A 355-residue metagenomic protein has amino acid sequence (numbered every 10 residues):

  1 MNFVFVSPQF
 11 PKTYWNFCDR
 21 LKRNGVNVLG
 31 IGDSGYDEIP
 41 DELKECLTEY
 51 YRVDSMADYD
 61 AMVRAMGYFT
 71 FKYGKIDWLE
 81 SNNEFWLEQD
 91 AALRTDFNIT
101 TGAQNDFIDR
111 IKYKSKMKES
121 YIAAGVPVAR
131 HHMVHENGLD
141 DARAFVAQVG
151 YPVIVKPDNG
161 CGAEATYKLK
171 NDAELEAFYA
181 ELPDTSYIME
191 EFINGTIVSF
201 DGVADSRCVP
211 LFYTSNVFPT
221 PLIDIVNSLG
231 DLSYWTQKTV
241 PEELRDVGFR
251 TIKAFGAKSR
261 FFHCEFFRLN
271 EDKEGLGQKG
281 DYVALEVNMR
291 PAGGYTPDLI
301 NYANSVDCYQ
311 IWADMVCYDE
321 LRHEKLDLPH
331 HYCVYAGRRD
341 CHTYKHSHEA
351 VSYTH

Functional and structural regions predicted by a protein language model:
M1-D106, N137-D140: ATP-binding N-terminal substructure of ATP-dependent carboxylate-amine bond-forming enzymes
R110-N194, S206-R207, Y234-D246: Active-site nucleotide/adenylate-binding loops and adjacent lid/helix of ATP-dependent enzymes
E191-A257, F261, R268-D272, L276-K279 (+3 more regions): ATP-dependent carboxylate/phosphate-activation module, predominantly the ATP-grasp catalytic core and closely related
S259-C264, R322-P329: Flexible, glycine/charged-enriched surface loops at secondary-structure junctions
L328-R339: Short glycine-/aliphatic-rich beta-strand segments at the starts of folded cytosolic domains
T343-H348: Short, conserved charged micro-motifs
T354-H355: Conserved small/polar residues in nucleotide/adenosyl-binding loops
